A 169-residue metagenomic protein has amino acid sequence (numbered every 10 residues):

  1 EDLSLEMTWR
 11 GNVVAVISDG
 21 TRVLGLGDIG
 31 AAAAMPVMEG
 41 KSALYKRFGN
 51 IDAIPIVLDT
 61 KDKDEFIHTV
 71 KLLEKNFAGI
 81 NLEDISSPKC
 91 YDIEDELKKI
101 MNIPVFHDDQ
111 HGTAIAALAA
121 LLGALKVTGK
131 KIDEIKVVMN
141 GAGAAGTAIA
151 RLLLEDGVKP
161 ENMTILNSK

Functional and structural regions predicted by a protein language model:
E1-P104: N-terminal ligand-binding/catalytic initiation module
L24, A31-K46, H107, I115-K169: Glycine-rich phosphate/diphosphate-binding loop of Rossmann-like nucleotide-binding domains
D59-T60, G112-A114: Conserved, well-structured ligand/cofactor-binding cores
L82-I85, D109-Q110, S168: Generic detector of well-ordered alpha-helical packing
N102-G112: Conserved phosphate-binding/catalytic loops in two-lobed NTP-binding clefts
